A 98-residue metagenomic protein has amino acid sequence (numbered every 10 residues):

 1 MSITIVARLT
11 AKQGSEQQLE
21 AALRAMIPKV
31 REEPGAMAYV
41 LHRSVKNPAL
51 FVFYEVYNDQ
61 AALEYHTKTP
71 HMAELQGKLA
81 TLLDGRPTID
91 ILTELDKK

Functional and structural regions predicted by a protein language model:
I3-E33, M37, L41: N-terminal first-folded block
I3-T10, V40-T67, T88: Short, well-ordered beta-strand segments in beta-rich or mixed alpha/beta enzyme and ligand-binding folds
A7, P70, L95-K98: Short flexible/disordered coil segments
T10-Q17, A21, P48, H66-P70 (+1 more regions): Residues at secondary-structure transition points
S15-Q17, A61, K97: Residue-level signal for secondary-structure boundary sites
A25-M37, V56-I89: An amphipathic, aromatic/His-enriched active-site/gating alpha helix that lines ligand/cofactor pockets
L41-A49, G77-K98: Glycine-rich beta-strand-turn "strand-cap" elements at beta-sheet edges
